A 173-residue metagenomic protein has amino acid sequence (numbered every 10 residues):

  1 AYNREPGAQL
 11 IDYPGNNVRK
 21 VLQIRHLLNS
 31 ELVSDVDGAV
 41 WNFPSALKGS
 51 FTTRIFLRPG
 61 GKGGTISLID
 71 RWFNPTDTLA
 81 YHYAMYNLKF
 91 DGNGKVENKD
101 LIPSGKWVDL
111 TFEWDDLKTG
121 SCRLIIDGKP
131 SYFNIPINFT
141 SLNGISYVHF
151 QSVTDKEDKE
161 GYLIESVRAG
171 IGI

Functional and structural regions predicted by a protein language model:
A1-G7: Short, tryptophan-glycine- and acidic/Ser/Thr-enriched carbohydrate-recognition patches
P14-N93: Secretory/extracellular carbohydrate-interaction modules and structurally similar beta-sandwich "look-alikes"
D37-P44, K95-I102, I137, V153-T154: Beta-strand-rich interaction surfaces with strong enrichment in secreted/lumenal proteins
T53, K106-D116, G120-L124: Short tryptophan-centered beta-strand motifs in secreted/extracellular beta-sheet-rich domains of glycan-recognition
T53, L110, Y162-A169: Extracellular beta-strand elements of beta-rich domains used for carbohydrate recognition/degradation or cell-matrix
L88-T111: Short, aromatic/His-centered strand-loop micro-motif at the edge of beta-sheets
I125-S131: Short strand-turn-strand beta-turns centered on an Asx-Gly dipeptide
N134-E165: Flexible glycan-contacting loops in extracellular carbohydrate-active proteins
